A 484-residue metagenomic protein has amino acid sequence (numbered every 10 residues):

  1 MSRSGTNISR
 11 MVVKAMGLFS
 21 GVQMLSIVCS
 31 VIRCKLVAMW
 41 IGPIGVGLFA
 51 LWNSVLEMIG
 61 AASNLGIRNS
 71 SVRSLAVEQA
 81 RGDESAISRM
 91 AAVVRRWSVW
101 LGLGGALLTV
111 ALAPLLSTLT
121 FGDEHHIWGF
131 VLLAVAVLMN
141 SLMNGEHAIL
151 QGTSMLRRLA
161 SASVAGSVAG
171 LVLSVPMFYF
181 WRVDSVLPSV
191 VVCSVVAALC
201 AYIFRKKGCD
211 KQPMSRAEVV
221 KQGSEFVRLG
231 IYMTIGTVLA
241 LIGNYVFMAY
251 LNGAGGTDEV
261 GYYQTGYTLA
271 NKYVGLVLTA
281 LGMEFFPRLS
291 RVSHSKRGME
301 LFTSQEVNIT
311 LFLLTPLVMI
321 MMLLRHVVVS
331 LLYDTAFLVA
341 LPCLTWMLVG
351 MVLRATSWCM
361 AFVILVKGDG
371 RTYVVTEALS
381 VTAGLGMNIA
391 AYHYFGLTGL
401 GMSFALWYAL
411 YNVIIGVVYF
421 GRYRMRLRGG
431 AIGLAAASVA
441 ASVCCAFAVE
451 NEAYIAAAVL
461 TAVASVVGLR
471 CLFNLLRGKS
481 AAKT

Functional and structural regions predicted by a protein language model:
M1-S30, E84-V93, R216-G236, E300 (+2 more regions): N-terminal membrane topogenesis motif
M1-V12, A201-N244, P287-L301, R422-A435: Interhelical loop/hinge segments that connect adjacent transmembrane helices in multipass membrane
I8, A113-L133, S304, M321-V352 (+1 more regions): Interfacial segments at transmembrane-helix termini and the short loops linking adjacent helices
S20, R96-L239, Y245, C445: Hydrophobic transmembrane helix module of multi-pass membrane transport proteins
V22, S26-S30, C34, W52-G60 (+13 more regions): Short runs within selected transmembrane alpha-helices of multi-pass transporters and secretion channels
V31-V46, S117-L119, V238-L276, P287-R291 (+1 more regions): Helix-terminus/linker motif at the lipid-water interface of multi-pass membrane proteins
K35, G47-N64, Y232, F247-Y250 (+3 more regions): Alpha-helical transmembrane segments of polytopic membrane transporters and translocases
L65-R81, G152, G266, A270-V307 (+2 more regions): Helix-loop junctions and terminal segments of transmembrane helices in multi-pass membrane transport/translocation
